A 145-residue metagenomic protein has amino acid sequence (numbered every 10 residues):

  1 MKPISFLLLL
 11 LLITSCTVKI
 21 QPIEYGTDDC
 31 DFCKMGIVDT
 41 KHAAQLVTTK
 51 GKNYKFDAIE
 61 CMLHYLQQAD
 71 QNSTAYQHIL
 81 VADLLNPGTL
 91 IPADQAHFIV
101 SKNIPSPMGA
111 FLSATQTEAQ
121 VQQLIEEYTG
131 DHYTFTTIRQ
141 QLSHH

Functional and structural regions predicted by a protein language model:
K2-L9: Sec-dependent signal peptide recognition, specifically the positively charged N-region followed immediately by
L12-S15: C-terminal motif of bacterial Sec signal peptides marking the signal peptidase cleavage site
T17-K19: Bacterial signal peptide processing site
G26: Short metal-coordination and nucleic-acid-contact micro-motifs, chiefly zinc-binding Cys/His arrays
D29: The −1 position to Zn-ligating cysteines in a subset of zinc-ribbon hairpins
F32, G36-Q71: Post-signal-peptide N-terminal segment of Sec-exported extracytoplasmic proteins
K55-F98: Mature extracytoplasmic domains of secretory-pathway proteins
Q116-H145: C-terminal partner/receptor-binding element of secreted or periplasmic proteins
